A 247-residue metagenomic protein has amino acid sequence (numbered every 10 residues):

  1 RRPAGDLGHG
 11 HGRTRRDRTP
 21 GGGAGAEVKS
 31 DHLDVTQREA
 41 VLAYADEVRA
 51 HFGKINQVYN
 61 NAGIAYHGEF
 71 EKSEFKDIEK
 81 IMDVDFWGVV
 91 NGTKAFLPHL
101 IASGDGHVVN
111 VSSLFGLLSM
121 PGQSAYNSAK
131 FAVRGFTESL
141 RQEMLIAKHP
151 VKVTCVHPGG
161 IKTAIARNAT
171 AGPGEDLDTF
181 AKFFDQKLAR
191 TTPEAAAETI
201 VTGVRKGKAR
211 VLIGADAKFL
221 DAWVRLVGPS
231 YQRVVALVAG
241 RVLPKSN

Functional and structural regions predicted by a protein language model:
R2-R16: Conserved glycine-rich Rossmann-like NAD(P)H-binding loop of the short-chain dehydrogenase/reductase
H11-G12, H32-A43, F75: The beta1-alpha1 cofactor-binding region of Rossmann-like NAD(H)/NADP(H)-dependent oxidoreductases
A24-E27, E47-N60, Y66: A glycine-rich helix->loop->beta "capping" turn within Rossmann-like NAD(P)(H)-dependent oxidoreductase domains
E69-F70, E74-E79: Substrate-binding pocket helix/loop in short-chain dehydrogenase/reductase
T93, A129: Active-site helix of classical SDR
S113: Residue(s) in the substrate-gating loop at a strand-loop-helix junction that position the organic substrate next
L145-A215: SDR active-site lid
